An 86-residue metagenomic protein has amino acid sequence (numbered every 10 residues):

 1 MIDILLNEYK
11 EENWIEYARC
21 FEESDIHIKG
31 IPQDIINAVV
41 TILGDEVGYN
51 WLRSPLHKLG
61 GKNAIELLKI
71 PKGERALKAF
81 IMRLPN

Functional and structural regions predicted by a protein language model:
M1-N86: Non-transmembrane "mature" sequence context
